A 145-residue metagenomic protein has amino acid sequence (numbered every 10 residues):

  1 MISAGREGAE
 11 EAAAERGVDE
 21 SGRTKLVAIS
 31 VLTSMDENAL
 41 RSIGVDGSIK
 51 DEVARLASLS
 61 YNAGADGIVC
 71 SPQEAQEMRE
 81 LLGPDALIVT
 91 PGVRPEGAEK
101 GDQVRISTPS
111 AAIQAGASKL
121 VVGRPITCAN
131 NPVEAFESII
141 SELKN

Functional and structural regions predicted by a protein language model:
M1-A63, E74, P84-D85, P95-A98: Conserved anion-binding
I2, R6-G8, A12, I113 (+1 more regions): C-terminal helical cap(s) of enzyme catalytic domains, especially alpha/beta-barrels
L26-S30, I68-V69, L87-V93, L120-V122: Hydrophobic faces of well-ordered beta-strands that scaffold small-molecule active sites in alpha/beta enzyme cores
S48, C70, G101-R105: Short secondary-structure boundary/capping elements
S60, M78, A112, G123 (+1 more regions): Conserved, mostly hydrophobic/aromatic
E74-A75, I126: Alpha-helix capping/helix-boundary segments
L82, K119-L120, I139, N145: Small-residue (G/A/S/T)-rich helix-start motifs and N-terminal tracts that mark the onset
R94-E96, D102-A135: Glycine-rich phosphate-binding active-site loops on the catalytic face of alpha/beta enzymes
